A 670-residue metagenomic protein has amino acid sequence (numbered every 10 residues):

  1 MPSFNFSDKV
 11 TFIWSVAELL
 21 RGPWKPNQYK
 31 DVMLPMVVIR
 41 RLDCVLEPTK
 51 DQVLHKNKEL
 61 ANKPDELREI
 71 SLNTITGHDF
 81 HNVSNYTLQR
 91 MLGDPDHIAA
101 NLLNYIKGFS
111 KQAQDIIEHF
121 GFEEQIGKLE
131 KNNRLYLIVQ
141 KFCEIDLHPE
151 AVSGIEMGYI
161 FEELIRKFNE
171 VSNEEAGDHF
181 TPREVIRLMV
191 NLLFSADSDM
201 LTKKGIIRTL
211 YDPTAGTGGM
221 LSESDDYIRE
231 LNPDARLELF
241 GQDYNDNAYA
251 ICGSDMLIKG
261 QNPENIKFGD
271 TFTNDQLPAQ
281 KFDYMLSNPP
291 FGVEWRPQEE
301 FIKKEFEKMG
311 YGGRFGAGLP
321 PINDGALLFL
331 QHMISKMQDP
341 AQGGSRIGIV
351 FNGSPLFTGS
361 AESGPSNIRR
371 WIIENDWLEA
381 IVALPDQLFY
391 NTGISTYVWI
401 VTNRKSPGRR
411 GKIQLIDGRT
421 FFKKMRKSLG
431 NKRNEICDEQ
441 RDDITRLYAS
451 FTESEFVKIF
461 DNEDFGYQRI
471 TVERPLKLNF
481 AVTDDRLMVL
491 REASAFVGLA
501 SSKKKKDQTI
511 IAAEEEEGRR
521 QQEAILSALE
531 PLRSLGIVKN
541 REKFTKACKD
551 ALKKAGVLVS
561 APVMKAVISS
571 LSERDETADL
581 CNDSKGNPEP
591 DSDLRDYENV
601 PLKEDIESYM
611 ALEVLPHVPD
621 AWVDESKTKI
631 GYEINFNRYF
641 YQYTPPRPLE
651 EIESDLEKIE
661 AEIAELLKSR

Functional and structural regions predicted by a protein language model:
M1-S198, N265-Q276, A383-D386, R410-D417 (+1 more regions): Non-catalytic, mostly N-terminal accessory regions of nucleic-acid modification and defense proteins
L19, Q28-R41, A317-V401: Conserved Class I SAM-dependent methyltransferase catalytic core
P23, E299-D324, S354-G364, P385-N391 (+3 more regions): Short, contiguous acidic/charged loop-to-helix segments that flank catalytic cores in large enzymes
V139-Q140, N169, N262-I266, E307-G313 (+3 more regions): Short acidic (Asp/Glu) and glycine-rich catalytic loops that position anionic groups and cofactors
A176-S287, F291-K308, L327, N352-S354 (+5 more regions): Conserved S-adenosyl-L-methionine
S222, A250, S287-P289, L327-S335 (+11 more regions): Feature representing long, continuous alpha-helical segments
R229, L257, Q261, P290 (+16 more regions): Hydrophobic alpha-helix feature that most strongly marks membrane-spanning transmembrane helices and their immediate
Y390-R486: Flexible, glycine-/basic-rich loop-and-beta segments that form/coincide with the SAM-dependent methyltransferase
